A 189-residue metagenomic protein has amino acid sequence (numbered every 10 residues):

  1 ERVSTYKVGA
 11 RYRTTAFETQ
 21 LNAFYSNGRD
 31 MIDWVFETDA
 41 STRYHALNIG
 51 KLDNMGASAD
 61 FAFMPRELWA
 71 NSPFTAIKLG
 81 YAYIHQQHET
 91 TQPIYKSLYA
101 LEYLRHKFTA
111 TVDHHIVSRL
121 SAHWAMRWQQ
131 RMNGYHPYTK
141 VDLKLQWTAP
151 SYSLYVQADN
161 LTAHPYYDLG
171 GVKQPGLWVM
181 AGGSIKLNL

Functional and structural regions predicted by a protein language model:
E1-K7, R11-Y12, Q20, S26-D33 (+3 more regions): Membrane-topology and secretion signals of cell-surface/extracellular proteins
R2-Y6, R13-T15, Y25, K51-A57 (+4 more regions): Residues that define the transmembrane beta-barrel architecture of outer-membrane proteins
Y6, I84, A122-Q130, V156-L161 (+1 more regions): Transmembrane beta-strand segments that form the barrel wall of outer-membrane beta-barrel proteins
V8-Y12, A57-F63, A110-H114, L143-W147 (+2 more regions): Residues on the lipid-exposed face of transmembrane beta-strands in outer-membrane beta-barrel proteins
A16-T19, E67-A70, T75-I77, S118-A122 (+3 more regions): Repeated loop/turn-to-beta-strand initiation elements of outer-membrane beta-barrel proteins
A23-G28, H45-Q130: Gram-negative outer-membrane beta-barrel transporters
R29, V35-H45, T90-Y99, D142 (+1 more regions): Flexible, surface-exposed loop regions and adjacent strand-edge segments of Gram-negative outer-membrane beta-barrel
D30, T75, Y135, D142-L189: C-terminal beta-signal and adjacent terminal beta-strands/loops of Gram-negative outer-membrane beta-barrel proteins
